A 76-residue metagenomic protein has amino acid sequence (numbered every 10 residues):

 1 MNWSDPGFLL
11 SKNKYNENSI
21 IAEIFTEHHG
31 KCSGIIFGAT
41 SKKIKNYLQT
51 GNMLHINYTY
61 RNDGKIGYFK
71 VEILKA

Functional and structural regions predicted by a protein language model:
M1-A76: A surface-exposed, charged beta-strand/loop segment in the N-terminal or early-internal portion of soluble proteins
